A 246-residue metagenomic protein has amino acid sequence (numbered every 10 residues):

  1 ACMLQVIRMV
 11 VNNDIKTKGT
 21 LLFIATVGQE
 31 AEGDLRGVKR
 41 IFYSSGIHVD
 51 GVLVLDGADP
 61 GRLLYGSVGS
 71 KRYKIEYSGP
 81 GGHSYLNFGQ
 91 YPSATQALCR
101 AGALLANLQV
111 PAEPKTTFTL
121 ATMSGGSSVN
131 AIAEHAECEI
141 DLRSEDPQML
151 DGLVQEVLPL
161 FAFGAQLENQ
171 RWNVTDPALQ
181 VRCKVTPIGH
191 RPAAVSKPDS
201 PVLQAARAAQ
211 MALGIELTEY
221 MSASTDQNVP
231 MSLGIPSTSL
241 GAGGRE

Functional and structural regions predicted by a protein language model:
A1-V68: Acidic/histidine-rich catalytic neighborhood of metal-dependent amide-processing enzymes
T20, V49-G51, K71, T116 (+2 more regions): A generic secondary-structure signal marking the coil-to-beta-strand transition
L22, V54, E76, T119 (+1 more regions): Conserved beta-strand segments that form the floor/walls of ligand-binding pockets within enzyme and binding domains
E32, S84, G89-E246: Metal-dependent amide/peptide-bond hydrolase catalytic core, centered on the "pita-bread" metallohydrolase fold
D56, E76-P80, R143-E145: Solvent-exposed residues in well-ordered beta-strands and their adjoining turns, especially edge/terminal strands
V68-S70, S232: Short, flexible loop/turn motifs enriched in small residues
K71-I75, A136: Hydrophobic core residues within well-ordered beta-strands of beta-rich domains
